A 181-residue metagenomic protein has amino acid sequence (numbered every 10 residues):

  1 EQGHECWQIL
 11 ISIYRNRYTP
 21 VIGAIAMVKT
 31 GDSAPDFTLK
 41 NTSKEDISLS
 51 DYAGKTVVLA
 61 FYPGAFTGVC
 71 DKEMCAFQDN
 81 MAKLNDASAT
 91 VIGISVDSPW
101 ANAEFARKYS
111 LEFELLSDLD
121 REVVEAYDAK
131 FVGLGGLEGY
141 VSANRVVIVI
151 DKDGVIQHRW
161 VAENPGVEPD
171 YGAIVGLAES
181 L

Functional and structural regions predicted by a protein language model:
E1: Zn-dependent metallo-beta-lactamase
Y18-L181: Chalcogenol-based redox active-site neighborhoods
